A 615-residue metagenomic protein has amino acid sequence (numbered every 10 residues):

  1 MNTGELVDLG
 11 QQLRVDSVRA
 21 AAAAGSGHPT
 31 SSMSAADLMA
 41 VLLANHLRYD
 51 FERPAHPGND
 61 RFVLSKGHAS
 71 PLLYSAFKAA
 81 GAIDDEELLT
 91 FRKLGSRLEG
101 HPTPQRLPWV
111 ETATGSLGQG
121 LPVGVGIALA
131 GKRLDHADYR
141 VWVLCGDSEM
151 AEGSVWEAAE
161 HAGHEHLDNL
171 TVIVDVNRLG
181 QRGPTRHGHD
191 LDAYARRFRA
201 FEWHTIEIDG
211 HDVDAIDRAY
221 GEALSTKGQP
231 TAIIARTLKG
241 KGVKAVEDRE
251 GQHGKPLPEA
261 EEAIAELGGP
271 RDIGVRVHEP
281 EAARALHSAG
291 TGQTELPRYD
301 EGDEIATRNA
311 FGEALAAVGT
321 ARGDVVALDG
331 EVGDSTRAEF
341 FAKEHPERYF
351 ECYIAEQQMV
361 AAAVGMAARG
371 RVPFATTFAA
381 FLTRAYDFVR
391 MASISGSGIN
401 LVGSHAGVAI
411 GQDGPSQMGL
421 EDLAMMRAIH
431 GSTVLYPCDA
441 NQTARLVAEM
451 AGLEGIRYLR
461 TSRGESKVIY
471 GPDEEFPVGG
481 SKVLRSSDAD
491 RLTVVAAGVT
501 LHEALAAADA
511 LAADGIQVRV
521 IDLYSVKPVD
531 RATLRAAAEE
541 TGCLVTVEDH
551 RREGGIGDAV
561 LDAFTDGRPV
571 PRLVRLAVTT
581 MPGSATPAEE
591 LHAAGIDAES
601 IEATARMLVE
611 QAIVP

Functional and structural regions predicted by a protein language model:
M1-W142, D272-R460, E465-S466, I613-P615: Thiamine diphosphate
V7, K93-T112, V123, L129 (+6 more regions): Thiamine diphosphate
V143-L144, V172-D175, V402, Y436 (+1 more regions): Residue-level marker for buried hydrophobic side chains located in beta-strands that build the well-ordered beta-sheet
D147: Residue(s) in the substrate-gating loop at a strand-loop-helix junction that position the organic substrate next
M150: Short active-site segment of divalent metal-dependent hydrolases/proteases that encodes the spacing between
